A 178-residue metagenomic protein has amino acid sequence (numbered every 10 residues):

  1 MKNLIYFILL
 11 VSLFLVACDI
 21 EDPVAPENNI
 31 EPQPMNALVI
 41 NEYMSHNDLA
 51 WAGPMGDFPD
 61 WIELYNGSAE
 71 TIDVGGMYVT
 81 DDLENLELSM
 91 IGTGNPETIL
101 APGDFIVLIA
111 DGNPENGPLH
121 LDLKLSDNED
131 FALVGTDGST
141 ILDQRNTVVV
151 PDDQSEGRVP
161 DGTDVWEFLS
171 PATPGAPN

Functional and structural regions predicted by a protein language model:
M1-V16: Sec-dependent bacterial lipoprotein signal peptides
C18-N178: Activation on beta-sandwich/Ig-like modules and their edge loops
